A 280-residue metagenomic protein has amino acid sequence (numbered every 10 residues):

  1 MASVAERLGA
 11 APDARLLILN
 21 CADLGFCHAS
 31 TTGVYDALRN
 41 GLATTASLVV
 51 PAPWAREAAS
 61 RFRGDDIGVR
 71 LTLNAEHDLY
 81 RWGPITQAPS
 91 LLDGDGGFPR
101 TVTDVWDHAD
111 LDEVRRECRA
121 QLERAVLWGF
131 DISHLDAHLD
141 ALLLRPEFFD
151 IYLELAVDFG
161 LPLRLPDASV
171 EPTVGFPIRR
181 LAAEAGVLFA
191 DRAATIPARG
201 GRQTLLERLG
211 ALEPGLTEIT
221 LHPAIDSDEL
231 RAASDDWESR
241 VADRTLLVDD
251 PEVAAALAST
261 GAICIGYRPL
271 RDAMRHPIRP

Functional and structural regions predicted by a protein language model:
M1-C21, H28-F130, H134, P146-P280: Terminal accessory/targeting
H138-A141: Conserved short loop/turn motifs at secondary-structure junctions
